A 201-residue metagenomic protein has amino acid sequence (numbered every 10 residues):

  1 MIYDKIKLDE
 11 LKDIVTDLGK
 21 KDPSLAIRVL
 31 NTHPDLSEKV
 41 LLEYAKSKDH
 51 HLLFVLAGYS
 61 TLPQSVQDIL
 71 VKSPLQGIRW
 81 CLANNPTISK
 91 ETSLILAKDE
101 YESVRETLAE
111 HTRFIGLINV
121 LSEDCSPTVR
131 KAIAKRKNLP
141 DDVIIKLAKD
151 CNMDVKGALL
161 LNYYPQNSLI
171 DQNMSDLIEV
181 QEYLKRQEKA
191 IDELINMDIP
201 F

Functional and structural regions predicted by a protein language model:
M1-F201: Alpha-helical scaffold segments
